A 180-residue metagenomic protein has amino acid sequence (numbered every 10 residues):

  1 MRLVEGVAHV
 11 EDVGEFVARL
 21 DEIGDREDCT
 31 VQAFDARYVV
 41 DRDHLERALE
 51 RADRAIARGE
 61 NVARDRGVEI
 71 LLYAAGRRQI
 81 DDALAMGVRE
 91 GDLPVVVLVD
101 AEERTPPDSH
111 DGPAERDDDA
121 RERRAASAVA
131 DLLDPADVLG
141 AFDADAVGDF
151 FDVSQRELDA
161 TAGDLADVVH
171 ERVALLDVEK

Functional and structural regions predicted by a protein language model:
R2-R66: N-terminal interaction modules that seed assembly of large macromolecular complexes
V7-A18, A74, E115-D119, R123: Ordered, soluble secondary-structure elements with a strong preference for glycine-centered loop motifs and nearby
R19-E22, D82, A128: Alpha-helical scaffold segments in soluble metabolic enzymes
A36, I56-I80, L158-V168, V173-K180: N-terminal polar alpha-helical/low-complexity "assembly arms" that mediate subunit docking, oligomerization
V39, E46, N61-R64, A74-R77 (+5 more regions): Low-complexity, intrinsically disordered regions enriched in charged/polar residues
L45-D100, R104-P107: Ordered, amphipathic secondary-structure segments that act as subunit-interaction surfaces in large macromolecular
G87-K180: Glycine-rich, aromatic-bearing surface loops/beta-hairpins
